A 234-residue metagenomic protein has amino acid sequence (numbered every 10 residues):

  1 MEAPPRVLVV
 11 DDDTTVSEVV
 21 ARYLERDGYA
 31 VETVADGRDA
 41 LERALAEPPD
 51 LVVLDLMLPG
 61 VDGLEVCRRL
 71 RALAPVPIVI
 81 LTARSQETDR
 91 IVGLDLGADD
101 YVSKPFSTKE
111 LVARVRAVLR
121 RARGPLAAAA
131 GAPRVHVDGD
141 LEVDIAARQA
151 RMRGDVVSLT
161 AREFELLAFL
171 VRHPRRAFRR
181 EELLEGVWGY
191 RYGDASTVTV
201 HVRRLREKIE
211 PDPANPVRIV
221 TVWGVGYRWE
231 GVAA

Functional and structural regions predicted by a protein language model:
A3-L8, A117-A177, E181: Short, Lys/Arg-enriched segments at the junction into DNA-binding effector domains of transcriptional regulators
P4, P48-D50, L73-I78, Y192: His-Asp phosphorelay/catalytic-motif detector in bacterial-type signaling
T15-R26: Charged docking surfaces used in two-component/phosphorelay signaling
G28-A35, R43: Short hydrophobic/Thr-rich beta-strand motif most characteristic of the beta2 strand and flanking loop of CheY-like
V34-R38, R90: Conserved Asp/Asn-Gly motif in the active-site loop of CheY-like receiver
E47-V53, L58: Active-site beta3 strand of CheY-like receiver
P59-L64, R68-L73, P77-H136: Basic, amphipathic DNA-recognition helix from helix-turn-helix-like DNA-binding domains
Q149-V225: Positively charged, aromatic-enriched patches within helix-turn-helix-type DNA-binding elements, predominantly
